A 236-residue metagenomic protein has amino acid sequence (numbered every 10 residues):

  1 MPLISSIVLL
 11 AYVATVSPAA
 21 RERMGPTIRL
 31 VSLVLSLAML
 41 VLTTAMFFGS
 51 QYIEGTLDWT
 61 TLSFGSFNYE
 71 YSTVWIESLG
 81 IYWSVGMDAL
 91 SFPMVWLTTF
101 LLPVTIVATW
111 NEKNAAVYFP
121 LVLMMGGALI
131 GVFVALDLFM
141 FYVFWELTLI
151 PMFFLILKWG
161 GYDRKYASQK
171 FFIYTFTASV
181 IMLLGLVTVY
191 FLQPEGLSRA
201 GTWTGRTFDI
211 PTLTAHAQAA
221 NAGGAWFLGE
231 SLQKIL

Functional and structural regions predicted by a protein language model:
M1-T15: N-terminal amphipathic, basic-rich helices that act as targeting or association modules
S5, T98-I106, F154-I156, G185: Membrane-interfacial alpha-helical segments at the cytosolic side of multi-pass membrane proteins
S5-V8, M39, M94, L101 (+4 more regions): Hydrophobic residues within membrane-embedded alpha-helical segments of Major Facilitator Superfamily
A11-V107, A116-P120, E195, A200-S231: Transmembrane helix-loop-helix hairpins at membrane boundaries of multipass inner-membrane proteins
Y12, V16, E22-I28, M124 (+1 more regions): Alpha-helical multi-pass transmembrane bundles of energy-transducing inner-membrane proteins
S66, T73-W75, W110, W145 (+1 more regions): Tryptophan-centered motif/residue detector
E112-N114: Conserved, non-catalytic sequence blocks in retroelement Pol enzymes and Pol-derived host proteins
